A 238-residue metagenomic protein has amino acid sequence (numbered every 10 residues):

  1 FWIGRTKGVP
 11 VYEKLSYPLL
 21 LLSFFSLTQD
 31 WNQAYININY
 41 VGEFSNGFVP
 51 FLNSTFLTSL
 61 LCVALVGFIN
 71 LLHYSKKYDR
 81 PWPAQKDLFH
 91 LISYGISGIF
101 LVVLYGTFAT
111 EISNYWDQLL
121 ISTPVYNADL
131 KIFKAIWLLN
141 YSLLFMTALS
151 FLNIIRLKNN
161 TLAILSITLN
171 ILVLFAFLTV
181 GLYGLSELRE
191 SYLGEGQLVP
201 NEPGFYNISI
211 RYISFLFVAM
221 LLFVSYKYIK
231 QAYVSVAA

Functional and structural regions predicted by a protein language model:
F1-A238: Alpha-helical transmembrane segments of multi-pass membrane proteins
